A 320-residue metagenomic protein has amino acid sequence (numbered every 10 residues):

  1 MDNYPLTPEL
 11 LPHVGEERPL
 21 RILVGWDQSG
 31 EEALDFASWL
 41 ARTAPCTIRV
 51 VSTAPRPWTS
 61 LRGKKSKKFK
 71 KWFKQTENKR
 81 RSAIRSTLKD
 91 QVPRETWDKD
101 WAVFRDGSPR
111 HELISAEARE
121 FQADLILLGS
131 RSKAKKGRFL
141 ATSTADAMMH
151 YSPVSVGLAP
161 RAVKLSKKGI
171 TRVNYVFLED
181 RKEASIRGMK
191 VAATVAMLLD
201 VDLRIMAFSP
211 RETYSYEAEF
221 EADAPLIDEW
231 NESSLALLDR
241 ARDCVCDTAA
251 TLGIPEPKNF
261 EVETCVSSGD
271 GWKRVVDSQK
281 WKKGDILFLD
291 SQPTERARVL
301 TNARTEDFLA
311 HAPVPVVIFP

Functional and structural regions predicted by a protein language model:
M1-E17, S29, P55, K71 (+4 more regions): Structural beta-alpha unit
D2-N3, T7-F69, T171-D228, A250-E261 (+2 more regions): Small/aliphatic-rich secondary-structure junction motif
G25-Q28, G129-R131, V176-E179, D290-P293 (+1 more regions): Structural motif
S38, S115, D146, A193 (+1 more regions): Active-site phosphate/pyrophosphate- and oxyanion-stabilizing loops and adjacent acidic/basic residues in soluble
K68-S82, P225-R240: A short acidic, glycine-rich active-site loop that binds or catalyzes chemistry on phosphate/adenosine moieties
L127-S130, S155-A162, D290, P315-P320: Short beta-strand elements of ligand-binding domains
L128-A147, I170, I286-H311: Glycine-rich, Arg-bearing micro-motifs that act as flexible, cationic patches
A145-L165: Short, structured interface segments
